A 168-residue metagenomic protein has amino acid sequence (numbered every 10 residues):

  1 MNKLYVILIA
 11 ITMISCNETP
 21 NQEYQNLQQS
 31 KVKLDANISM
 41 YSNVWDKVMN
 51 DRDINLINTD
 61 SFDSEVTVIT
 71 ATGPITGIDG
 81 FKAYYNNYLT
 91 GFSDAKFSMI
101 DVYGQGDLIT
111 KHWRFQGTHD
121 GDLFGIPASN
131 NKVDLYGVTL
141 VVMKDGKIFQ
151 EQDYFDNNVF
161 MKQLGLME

Functional and structural regions predicted by a protein language model:
L4-M13: Sec-dependent N-terminal signal peptides
C16-D60, M167: Short, low-complexity N-terminal intrinsically disordered segments enriched in polar/charged residues
I54-G106: A solvent-exposed, acidic/Ser-Thr-rich amphipathic alpha-helical stretch
F62, Y103, F115-G117, T139 (+1 more regions): Short beta-strand segments enriched in hydrophobic/aromatic residues within well-folded beta-rich domains
D107-H119: A short hydrophobic beta-strand element
Q116-D145: Exposed beta-sheet edge and beta->alpha loop/turn motif
D134-K162: Short beta-strand edge/turn micro-motifs at domain boundaries
